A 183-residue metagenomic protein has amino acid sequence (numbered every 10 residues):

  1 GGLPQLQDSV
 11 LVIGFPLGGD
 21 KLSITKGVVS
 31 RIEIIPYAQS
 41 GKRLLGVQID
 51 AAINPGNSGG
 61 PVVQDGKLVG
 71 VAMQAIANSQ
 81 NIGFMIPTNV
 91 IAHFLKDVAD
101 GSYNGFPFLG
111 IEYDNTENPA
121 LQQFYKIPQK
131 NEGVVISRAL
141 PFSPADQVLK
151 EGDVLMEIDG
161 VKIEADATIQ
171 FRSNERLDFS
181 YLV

Functional and structural regions predicted by a protein language model:
G1-K21: Short glycine/Trp-rich loop-beta-loop segment that forms part of the substrate-binding cleft
G2-L3, N54, G60-P61, S143 (+1 more regions): Residue "hotspots" at secondary-structure boundaries inside conserved domains
Q5, H93-V183: C-terminal recognition in membrane/secretory proteostasis and scaffolding
V10, V62, L155-M156: Generic structural signal for buried aliphatic residues
F15-P16, M73-Q74, G160-V161: Short, surface-exposed secondary-structure boundary micro-motifs
F15-P16, Q48, N78-I82, T168-Q170 (+1 more regions): Second-shell loop/turn segments in exported
G19-K26, N104-F106: Short coil-to-beta-strand transition motifs
S23-Q80, T88, H93, Q129-S137: Active-site region of chymotrypsin-like
